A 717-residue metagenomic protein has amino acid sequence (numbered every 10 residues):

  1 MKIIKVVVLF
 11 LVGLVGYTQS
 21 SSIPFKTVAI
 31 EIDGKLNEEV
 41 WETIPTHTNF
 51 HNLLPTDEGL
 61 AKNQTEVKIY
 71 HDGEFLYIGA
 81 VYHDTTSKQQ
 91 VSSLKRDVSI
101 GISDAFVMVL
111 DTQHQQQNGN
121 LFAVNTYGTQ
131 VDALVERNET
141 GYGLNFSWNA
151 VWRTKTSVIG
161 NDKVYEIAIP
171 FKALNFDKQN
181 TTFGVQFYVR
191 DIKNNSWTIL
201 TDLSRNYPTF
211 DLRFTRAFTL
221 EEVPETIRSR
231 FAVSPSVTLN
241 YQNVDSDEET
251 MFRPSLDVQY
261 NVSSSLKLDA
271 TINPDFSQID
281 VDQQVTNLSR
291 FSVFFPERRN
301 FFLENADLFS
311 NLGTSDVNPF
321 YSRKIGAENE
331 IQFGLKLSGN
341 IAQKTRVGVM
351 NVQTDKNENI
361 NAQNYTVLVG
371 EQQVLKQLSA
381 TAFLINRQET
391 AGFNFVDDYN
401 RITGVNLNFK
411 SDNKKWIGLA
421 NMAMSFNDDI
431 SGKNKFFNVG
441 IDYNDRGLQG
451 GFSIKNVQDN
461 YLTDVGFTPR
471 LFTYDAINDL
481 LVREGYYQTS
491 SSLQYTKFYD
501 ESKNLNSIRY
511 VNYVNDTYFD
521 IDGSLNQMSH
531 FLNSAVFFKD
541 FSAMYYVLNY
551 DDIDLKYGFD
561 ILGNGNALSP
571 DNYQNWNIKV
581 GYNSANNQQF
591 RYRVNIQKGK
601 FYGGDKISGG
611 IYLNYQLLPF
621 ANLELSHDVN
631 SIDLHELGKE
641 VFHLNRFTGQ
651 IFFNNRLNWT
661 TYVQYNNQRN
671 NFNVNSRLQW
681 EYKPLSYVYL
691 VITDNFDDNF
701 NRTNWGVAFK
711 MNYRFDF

Functional and structural regions predicted by a protein language model:
M1-S22: Bacterial Sec-dependent N-terminal signal peptides
T18-Q372, T381-A382: Structural preference for beta-rich elements and adjacent junctions enriched in aromatics
H71-G73, G101, V158-G160, S411-N413 (+2 more regions): A generic beta-sheet turn/junction motif
Y77, V164, A232, N261 (+11 more regions): Membrane-spanning beta-strand positions in outer-membrane beta-barrel proteins
I167, D257, K267, F276-Q283 (+6 more regions): Catalytic-domain carbohydrate-binding cleft regions of carbohydrate-active enzymes
S204-R228, D355-N413, A543-G599, S608 (+1 more regions): Outer-membrane beta-barrel transmembrane domain signature of Gram-negative proteins, especially the mid-to-C-terminal
S246-E248, I360, F393-D397, I430-S431 (+2 more regions): Short, solvent-exposed loop/turn segments at secondary-structure boundaries
E330-Q332, S338, N413-F717: Exposed, low-structure sequence patches enriched in small/polar residues
